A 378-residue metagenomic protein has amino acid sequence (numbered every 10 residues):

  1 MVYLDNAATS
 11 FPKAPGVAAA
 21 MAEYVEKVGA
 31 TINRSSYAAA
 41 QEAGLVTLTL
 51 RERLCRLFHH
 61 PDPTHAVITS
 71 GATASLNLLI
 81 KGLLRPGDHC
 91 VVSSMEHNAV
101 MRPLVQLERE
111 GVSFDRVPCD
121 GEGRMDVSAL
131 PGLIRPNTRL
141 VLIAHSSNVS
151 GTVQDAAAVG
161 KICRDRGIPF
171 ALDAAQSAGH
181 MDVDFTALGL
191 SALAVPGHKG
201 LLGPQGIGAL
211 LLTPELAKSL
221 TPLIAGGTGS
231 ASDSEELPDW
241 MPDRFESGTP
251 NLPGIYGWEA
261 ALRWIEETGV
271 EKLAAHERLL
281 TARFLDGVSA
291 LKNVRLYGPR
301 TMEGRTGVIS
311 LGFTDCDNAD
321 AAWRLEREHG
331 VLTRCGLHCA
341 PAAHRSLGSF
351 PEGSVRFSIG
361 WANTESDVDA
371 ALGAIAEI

Functional and structural regions predicted by a protein language model:
M1-I378: Pyridoxal 5′-phosphate
